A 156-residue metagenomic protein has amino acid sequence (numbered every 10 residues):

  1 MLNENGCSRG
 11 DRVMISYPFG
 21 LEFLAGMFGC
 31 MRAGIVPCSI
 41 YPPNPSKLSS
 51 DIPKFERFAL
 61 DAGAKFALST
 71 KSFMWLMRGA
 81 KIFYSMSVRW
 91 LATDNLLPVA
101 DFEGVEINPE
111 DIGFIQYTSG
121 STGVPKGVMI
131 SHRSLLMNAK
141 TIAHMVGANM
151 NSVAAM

Functional and structural regions predicted by a protein language model:
M1-N44, V153-M156: Conserved AMP-binding/adenylate-forming
E4, S39, P43-R78, L97-A100 (+1 more regions): Conserved ATP-dependent adenylate/AMP-binding module captured primarily in the ANL superfamily
V13, C30, G34, A59 (+3 more regions): Conserved structural-core and active-site-/substrate-pathway-adjacent residues in large, well-folded domains of enzymes
A33, A62-G63, F83-M86: Short, structured coil segments at secondary-structure junctions
L76-T93: Short acidic, glycine/proline-enriched helix-loop-strand junctions
W90-L91, P98-Y117, G123-V124, M129 (+3 more regions): Conserved pre-ATP/AMP-binding loop-to-beta segment of ANL
